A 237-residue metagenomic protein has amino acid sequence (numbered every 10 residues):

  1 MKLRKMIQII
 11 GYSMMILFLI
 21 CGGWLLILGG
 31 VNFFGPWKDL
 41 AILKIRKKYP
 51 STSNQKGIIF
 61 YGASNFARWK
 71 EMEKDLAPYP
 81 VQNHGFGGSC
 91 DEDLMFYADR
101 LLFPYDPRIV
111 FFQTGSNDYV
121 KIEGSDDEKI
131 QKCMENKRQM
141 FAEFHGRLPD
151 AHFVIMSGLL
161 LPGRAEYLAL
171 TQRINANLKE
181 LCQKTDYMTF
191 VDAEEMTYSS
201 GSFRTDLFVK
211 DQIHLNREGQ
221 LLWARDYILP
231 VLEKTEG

Functional and structural regions predicted by a protein language model:
M1-I59, L76, K234-E236: N-terminal secretory targeting modules
F34-E135, A169: Conserved SGNH/GDSL esterase-like catalytic core that processes O-acyl groups on lipids and polysaccharides
E73, L102, H145-G146, C182-Q183 (+1 more regions): N-terminal cationic-hydrophobic initiation segments that often serve targeting/anchoring roles
P80-Q82, H152, Y187-T189: Conserved beta-strand segments of alpha/beta enzyme cores
M95, D127-I130, M134, R138 (+1 more regions): Short, amphipathic alpha-helical "lid/cap" segments that border enzyme active or binding sites
A98, K137-A142, N175: Generic structural signal for well-ordered alpha-helices, preferentially at hydrophobic/aromatic core positions
Q113-Y119, E143-R173, E195: Active-site segments of SGNH/GDSL-like serine hydrolases that catalyze O-acetyl group transfer/hydrolysis on lipids
L160-G237: Catalytic His-Asp segment of secreted/periplasmic serine-dependent ester chemistry enzymes
